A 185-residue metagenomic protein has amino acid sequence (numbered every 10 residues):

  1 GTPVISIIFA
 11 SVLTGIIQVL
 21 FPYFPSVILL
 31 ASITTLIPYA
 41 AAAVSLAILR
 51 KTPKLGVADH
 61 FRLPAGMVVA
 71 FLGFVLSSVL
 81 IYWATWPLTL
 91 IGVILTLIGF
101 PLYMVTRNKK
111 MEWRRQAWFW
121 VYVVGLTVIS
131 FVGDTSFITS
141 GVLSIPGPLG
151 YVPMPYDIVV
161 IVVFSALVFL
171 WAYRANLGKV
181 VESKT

Functional and structural regions predicted by a protein language model:
G1-P22, A58-G73, V121-V123: Loop-to-transmembrane helix boundary motifs in multi-pass membrane proteins
G1-S6, L36-A47, K51-T52: Helix-loop-helix connectors at the membrane interface of multi-pass transporters/channels
P3-V4, S32, L63, T85 (+2 more regions): Hydrophobic, aromatic-rich alpha-helical transmembrane segments and their membrane-interface anchor motifs
S11-L30, K51, L76-L88, G133-L143: Transmembrane helix-loop junctions in multi-pass membrane proteins
S11-T14, Y39-L46, A70-L80, A84 (+2 more regions): Helical transmembrane-bundle signal
V27-A40, I91: Alpha-helical transmembrane segments
L46-V69, L90-T185: Terminal cytosolic tails of multi-pass membrane transporters, especially the segment immediately following the final
